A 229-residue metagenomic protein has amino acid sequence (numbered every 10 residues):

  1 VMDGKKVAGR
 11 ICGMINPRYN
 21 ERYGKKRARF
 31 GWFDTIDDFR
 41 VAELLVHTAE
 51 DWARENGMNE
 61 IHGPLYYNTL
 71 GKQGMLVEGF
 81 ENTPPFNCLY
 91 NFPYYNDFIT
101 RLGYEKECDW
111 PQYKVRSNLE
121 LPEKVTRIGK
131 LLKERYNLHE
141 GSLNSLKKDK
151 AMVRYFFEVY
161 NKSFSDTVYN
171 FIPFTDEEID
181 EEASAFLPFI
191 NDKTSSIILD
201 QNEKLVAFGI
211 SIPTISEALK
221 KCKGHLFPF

Functional and structural regions predicted by a protein language model:
V1-K5, I11-R22, S142-L143, K147-F229: A conserved beta-strand-loop-helix scaffold within acyl/acetyltransferase catalytic domains
V1-P17, E21-K26, I36-A42, N96-D97 (+3 more regions): Catalytic cores of nucleotide-enabled group-transfer and carboxylate-activating enzymes in metabolic and assembly-line
K6, H47, D51, E55 (+6 more regions): Replace "anionic and nucleotidyl ligands
P17, Y67-G71, L119, I215-E217: Feature marks short, surface-exposed loop/turn motifs that line or immediately flank catalytic pockets and channel
R22-G103, K223-F229: Acyl-donor binding region in acyl/amide transferases
R27, W110, N137, S195 (+1 more regions): A residue-level signal for beta-strand positions that form part of recognition/binding surfaces within mature
N59-Y66, E107-K114, I197: A structural signal for short, well-ordered beta-strand segments and their strand-loop junctions that often border
L89-F171: Acyltransferase donor/substrate-recognition loop-hinge adjacent to the catalytic core
